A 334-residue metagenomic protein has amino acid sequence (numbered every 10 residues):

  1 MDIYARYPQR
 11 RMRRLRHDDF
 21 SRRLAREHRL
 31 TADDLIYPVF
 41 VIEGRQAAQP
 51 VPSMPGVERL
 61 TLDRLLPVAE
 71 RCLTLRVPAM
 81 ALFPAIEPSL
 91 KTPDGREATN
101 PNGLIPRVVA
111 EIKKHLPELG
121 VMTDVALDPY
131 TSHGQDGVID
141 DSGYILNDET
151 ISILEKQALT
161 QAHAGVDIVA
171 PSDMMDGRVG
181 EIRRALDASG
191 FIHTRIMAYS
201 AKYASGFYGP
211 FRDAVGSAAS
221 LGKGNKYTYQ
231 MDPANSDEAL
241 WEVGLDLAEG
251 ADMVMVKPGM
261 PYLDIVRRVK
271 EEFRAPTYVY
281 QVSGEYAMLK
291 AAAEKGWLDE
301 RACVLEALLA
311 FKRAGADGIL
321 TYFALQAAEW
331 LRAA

Functional and structural regions predicted by a protein language model:
M1-R26: N-terminal amphipathic/basic leader segments beginning at the initiator methionine
D2-R6, D18, T31-I36, I42-A334: Alpha/beta enzyme core
